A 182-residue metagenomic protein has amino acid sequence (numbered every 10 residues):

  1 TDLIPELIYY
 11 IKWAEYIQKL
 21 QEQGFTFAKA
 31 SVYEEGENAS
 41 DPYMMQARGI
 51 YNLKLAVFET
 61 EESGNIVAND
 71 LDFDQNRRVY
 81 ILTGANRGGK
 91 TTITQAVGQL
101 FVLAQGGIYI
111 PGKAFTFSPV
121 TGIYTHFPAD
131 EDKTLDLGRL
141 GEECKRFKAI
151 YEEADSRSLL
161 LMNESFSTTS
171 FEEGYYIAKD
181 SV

Functional and structural regions predicted by a protein language model:
T1-K54: Conserved P-loop NTPase architecture
S40-P42, Q46-V182: ATPase nucleotide-binding head domains, primarily ABC-like/P-loop NTPase cores
